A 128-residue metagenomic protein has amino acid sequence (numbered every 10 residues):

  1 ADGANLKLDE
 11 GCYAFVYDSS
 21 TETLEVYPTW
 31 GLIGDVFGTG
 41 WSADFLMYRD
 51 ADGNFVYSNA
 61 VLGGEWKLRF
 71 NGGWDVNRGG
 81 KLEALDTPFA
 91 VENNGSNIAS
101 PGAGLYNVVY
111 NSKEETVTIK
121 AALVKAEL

Functional and structural regions predicted by a protein language model:
A1-L128: Insoluble glucan recognition modules
